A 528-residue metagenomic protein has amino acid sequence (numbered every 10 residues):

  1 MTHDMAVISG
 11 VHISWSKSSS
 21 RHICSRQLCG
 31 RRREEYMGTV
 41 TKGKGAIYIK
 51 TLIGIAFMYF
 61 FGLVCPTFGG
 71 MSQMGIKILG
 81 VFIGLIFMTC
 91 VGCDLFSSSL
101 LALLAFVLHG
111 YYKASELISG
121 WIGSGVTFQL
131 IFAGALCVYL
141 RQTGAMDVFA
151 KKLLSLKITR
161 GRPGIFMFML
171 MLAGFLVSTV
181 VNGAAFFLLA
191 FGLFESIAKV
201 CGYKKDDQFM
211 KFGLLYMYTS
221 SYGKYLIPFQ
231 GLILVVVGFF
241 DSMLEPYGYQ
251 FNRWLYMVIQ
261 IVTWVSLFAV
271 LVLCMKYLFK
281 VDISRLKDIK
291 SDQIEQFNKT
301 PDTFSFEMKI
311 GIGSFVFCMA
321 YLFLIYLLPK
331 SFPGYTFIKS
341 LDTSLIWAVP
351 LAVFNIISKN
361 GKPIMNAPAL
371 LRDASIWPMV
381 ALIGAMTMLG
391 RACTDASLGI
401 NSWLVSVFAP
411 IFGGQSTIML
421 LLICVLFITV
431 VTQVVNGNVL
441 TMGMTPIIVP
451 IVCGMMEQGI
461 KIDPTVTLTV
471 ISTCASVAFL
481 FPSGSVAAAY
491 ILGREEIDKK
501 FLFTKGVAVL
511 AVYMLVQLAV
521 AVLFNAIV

Functional and structural regions predicted by a protein language model:
R32-Q129, L255-S406, A508-M514, L518-V528: Hydrophobic transmembrane alpha-helices of multi-pass small-molecule transporters
H109-Y112, Q142-M146, L156-R160, S196-M210 (+5 more regions): Juxtamembrane helix-boundary/capping and inter-helix hinge elements in multi-pass membrane proteins
Y111-K113, G120-F191, E195-L215: Hydrophobic or amphipathic alpha-helical targeting/insertion segments
S119, V148-I158, S196-K199, L370-R372 (+3 more regions): Short amphipathic alpha-helical coupling elements at transmembrane boundaries
L130, T159-L193, F412-G459, T465 (+1 more regions): Hydrophobic alpha-helical transmembrane segments of multi-pass integral membrane proteins, predominantly secondary
G174-G192, D207-F251, L267-Y277, T429-G443 (+2 more regions): Alpha-helical transmembrane segments and, especially, the helix-loop junctions at the ends of these helices
V200-F212, D282-T300, N360-P368, S485-L502: Alpha-helical transmembrane segments
